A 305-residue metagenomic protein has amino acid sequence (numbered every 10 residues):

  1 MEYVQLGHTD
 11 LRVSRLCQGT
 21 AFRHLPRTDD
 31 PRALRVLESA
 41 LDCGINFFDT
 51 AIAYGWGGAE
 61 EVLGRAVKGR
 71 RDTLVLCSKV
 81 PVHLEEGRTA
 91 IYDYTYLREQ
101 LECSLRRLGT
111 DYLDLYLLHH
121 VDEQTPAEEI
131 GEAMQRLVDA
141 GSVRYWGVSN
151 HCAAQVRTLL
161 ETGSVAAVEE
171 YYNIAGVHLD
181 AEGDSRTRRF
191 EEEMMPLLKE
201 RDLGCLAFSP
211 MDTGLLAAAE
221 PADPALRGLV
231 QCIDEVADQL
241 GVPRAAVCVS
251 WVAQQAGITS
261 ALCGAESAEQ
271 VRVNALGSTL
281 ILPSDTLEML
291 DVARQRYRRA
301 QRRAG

Functional and structural regions predicted by a protein language model:
M1-L74, N173: N-terminal binding-site loop/beta-alpha segment at the start of enzyme catalytic domains that lines or forms
T20-P31, H83-T95: Active-site mouth loops of central-metabolism enzymes
H24-D29, A51-E60, H83-L84, D122-P126 (+3 more regions): Acidic-and-aromatic substrate-binding clefts and catalytic sites of carbohydrate-active enzymes
T28-A40, Y92-L108, C152-T158: Short, acidic/polar
F47-A53, Y116-L118, R144-G147: Short catalytic-loop micro-motif centered on adjacent basic/acidic residues
T73-E85: A short, structured active-site edge motif that brings together acidic residues
L105-Q124: Active-site groove signature of glycoside hydrolases
V121, A127-A304: Beta/alpha (TIM)-barrel catalytic core signal, keyed to glycine-rich beta->alpha loops juxtaposed to Asp/Glu that bind
